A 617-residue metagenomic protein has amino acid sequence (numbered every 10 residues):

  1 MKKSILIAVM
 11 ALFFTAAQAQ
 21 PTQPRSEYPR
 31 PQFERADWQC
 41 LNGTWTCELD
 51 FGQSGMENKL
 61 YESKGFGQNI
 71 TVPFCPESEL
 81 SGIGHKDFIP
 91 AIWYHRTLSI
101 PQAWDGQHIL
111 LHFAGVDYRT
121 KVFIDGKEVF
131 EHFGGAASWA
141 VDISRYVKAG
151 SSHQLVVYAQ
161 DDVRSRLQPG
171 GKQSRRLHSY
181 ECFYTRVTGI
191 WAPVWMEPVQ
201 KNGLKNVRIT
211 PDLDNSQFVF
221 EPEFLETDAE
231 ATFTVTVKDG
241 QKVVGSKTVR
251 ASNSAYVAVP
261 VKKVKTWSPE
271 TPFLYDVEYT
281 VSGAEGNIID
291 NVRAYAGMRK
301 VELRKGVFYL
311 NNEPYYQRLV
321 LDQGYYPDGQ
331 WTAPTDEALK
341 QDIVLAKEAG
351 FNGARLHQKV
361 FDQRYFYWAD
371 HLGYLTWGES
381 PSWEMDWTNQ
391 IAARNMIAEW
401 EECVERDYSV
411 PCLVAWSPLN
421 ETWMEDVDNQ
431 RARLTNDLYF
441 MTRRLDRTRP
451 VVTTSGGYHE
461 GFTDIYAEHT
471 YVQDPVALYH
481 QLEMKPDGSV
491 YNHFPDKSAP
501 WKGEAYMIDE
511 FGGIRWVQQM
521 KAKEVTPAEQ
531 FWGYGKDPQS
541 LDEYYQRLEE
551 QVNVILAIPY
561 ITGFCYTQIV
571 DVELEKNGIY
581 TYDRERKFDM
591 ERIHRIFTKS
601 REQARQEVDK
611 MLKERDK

Functional and structural regions predicted by a protein language model:
M1-T22: Bacterial Sec-dependent N-terminal signal peptides
A19-G82, Y158, R164-L167, G240 (+2 more regions): Accessory carbohydrate-binding/adhesion or oligomerization-edge regions at the termini of glycan-active proteins
S26-E27, P31-Q32, T46-G52, G84-G203 (+5 more regions): Accessory beta-strand-rich segments of carbohydrate-active enzymes
A36, H178-V187, K201-R208, R299-E313: Low-complexity, Pro/Ser/Thr- and charge-rich linker/hinge segments at domain boundaries
I124, Q217-V249, V257: Beta-strand-rich binding/interaction modules
P198-D228, R601-D616: Surface beta-strand/loop "capping" patches
R208, E278-A346: N-terminal carbohydrate-binding accessory modules
Q341-L345, G353-E585, R592-F597, Q606-K613: Substrate-binding/catalytic cleft of secreted carbohydrate-active enzymes, primarily glycoside hydrolases
